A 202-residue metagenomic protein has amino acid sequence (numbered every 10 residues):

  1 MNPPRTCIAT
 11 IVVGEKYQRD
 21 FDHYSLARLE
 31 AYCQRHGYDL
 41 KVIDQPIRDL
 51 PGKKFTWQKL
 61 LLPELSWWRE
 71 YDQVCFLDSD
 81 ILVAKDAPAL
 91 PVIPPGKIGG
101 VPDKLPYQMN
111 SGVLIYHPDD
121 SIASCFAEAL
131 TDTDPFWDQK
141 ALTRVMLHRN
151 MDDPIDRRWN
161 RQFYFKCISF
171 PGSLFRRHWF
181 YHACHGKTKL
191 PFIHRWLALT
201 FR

Functional and structural regions predicted by a protein language model:
M1-Q58, L65-E70, W137, R149-N150 (+2 more regions): N-terminal anchoring/stem segment of glycosyltransferases
N2, I93-P94, P106-Q108, G172-F175 (+1 more regions): Extracellular/periplasmic catalytic domains that process cell-envelope and extracellular macromolecules
Q45, S79-I81: Short acidic donor-binding/metal-coordinating loop in glycosyltransferase active sites
L61, I122-R202: Catalytic core and acceptor-binding pocket of nucleotide-sugar-dependent glycosyltransferases
Y71, P95-K97, R176-H178: Short, high-confidence coil segments that cap the C-terminus of an alpha-helix and link into the following beta-strand
V74: Short aromatic/hydrophobic "clamp" motif used to bind/position activated sugar donors
I81-S111: Conserved donor-nucleotide/metal-binding helix-loop-beta segment in metal-dependent transferases, i.e., the alpha-helix
G112-D119: Short glycine- and hydrophobic/aromatic-rich loop-to-beta-strand nucleating segment in the catalytic cores
